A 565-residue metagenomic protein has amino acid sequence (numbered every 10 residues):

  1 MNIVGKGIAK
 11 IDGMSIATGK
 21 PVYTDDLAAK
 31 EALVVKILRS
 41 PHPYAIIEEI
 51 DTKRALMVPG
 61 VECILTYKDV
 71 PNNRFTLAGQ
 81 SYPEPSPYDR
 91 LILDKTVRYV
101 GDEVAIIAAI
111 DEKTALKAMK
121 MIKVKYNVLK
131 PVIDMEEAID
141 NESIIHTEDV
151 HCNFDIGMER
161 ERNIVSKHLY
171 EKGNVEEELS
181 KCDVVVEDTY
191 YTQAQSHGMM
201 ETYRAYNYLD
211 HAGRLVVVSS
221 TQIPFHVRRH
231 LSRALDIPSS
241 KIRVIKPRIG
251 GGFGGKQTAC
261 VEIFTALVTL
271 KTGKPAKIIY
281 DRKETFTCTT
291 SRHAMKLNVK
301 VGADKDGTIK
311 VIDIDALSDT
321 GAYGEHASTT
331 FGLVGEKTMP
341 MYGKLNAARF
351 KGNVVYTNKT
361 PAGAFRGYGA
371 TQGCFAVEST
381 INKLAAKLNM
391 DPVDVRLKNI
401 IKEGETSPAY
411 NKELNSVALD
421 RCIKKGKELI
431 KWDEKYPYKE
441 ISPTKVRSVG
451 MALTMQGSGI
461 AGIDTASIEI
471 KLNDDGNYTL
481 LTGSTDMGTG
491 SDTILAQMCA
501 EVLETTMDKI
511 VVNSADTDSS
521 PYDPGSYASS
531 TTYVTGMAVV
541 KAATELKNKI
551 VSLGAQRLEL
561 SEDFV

Functional and structural regions predicted by a protein language model:
M1-E159, V185: Flexible, low-hydrophobicity surface segments
M1-K20, D420-G426, K431-S442, S448 (+4 more regions): Intrinsic disorder at enzyme termini
K6, D12-T18, Y82-P83, M158-A205 (+3 more regions): Glycine-rich loop/linker segments at domain edges
T24-A32, L179, G198-Y203, A348-K359 (+3 more regions): Flexible hinge/switch segments at interdomain interfaces of large molecular machines
E31-V34, V58-E62, D94, G101-V104 (+13 more regions): Short coil/turn connectors at secondary-structure junctions
I37-Y67, I106-Y126, A205-K241, I245-T272 (+10 more regions): Alpha-helical support elements that line or immediately flank enzyme active sites and cofactor-binding pockets
L65-Y99, E136-H151, H226, V244-F264 (+7 more regions): Short, surface-exposed loop/turn segments at secondary-structure boundaries that line and modulate
I145-L235, I400-N477: Helix-loop-helix junctions that connect adjacent transmembrane helices in secondary transporters/permeases, recognized
